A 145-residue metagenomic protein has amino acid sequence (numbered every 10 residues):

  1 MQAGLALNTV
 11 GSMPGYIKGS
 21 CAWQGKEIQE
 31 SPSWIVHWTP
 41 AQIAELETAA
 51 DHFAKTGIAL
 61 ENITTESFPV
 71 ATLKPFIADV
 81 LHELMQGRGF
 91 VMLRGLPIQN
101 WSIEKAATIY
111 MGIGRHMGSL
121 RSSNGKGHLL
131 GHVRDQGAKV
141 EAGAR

Functional and structural regions predicted by a protein language model:
M1-R145: Fe(II)/2-oxoglutarate oxygenase catalytic core
